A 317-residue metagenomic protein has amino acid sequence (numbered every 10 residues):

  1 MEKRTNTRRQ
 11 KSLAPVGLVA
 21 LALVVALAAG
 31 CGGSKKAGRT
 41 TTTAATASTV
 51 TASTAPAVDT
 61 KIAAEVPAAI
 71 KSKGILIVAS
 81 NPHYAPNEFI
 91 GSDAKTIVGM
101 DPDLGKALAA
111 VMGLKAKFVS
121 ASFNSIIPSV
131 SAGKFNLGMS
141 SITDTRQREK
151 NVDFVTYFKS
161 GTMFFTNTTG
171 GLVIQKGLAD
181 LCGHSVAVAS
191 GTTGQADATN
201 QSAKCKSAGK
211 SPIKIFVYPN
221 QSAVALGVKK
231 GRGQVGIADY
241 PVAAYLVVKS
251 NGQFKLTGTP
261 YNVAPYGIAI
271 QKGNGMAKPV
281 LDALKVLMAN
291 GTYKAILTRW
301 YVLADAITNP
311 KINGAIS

Functional and structural regions predicted by a protein language model:
C31-T41: Bacterial lipoprotein signal-peptidase II cleavage site
V50-A57, P102-G105, A110-V111, G170-L172 (+4 more regions): Extended ligand-binding regions for polar small-molecule ligands
V50-S140, N290, R299: Extracytoplasmic small-molecule ligand-binding "clamshell" domains of the periplasmic binding protein/Venus flytrap
A52, P56-K61, E65-V66, T193-P212 (+2 more regions): Ligand-binding clefts/hinges and TM-proximal coupling segments of bilobed small-molecule sensing domains
H83-A85, K95-A110, I142, S160-N220 (+2 more regions): Bilobed "Venus flytrap"/periplasmic-binding protein-like clamshell domains and structurally analogous long
K106, K115-A179: Acidic, polar ligand-binding/catalytic clefts
N124-S125, I142-E149, A198-N200, K229-N262: A ligand-binding cleft/hinge motif common to bilobed small-molecule-binding domains
K159-T166, V248-K285, L303-S317: Periplasmic-binding protein-like
